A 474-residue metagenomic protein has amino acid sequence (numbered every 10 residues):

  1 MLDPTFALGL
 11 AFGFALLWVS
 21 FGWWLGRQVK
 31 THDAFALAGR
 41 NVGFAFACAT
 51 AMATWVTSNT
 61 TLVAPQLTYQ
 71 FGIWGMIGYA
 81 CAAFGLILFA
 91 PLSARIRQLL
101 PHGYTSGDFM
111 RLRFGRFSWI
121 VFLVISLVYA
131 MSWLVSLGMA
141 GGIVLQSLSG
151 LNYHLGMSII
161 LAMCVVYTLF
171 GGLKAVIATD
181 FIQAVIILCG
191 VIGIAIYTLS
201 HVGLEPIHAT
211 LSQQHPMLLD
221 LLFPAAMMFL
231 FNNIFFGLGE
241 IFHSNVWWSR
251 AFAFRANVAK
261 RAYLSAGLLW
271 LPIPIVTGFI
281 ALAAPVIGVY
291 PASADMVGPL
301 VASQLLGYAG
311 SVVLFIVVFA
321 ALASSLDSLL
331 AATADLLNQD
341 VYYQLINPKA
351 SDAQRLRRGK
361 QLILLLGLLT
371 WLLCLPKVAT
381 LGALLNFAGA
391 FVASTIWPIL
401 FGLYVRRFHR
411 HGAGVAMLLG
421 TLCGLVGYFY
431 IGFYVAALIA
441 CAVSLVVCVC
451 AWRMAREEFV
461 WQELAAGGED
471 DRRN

Functional and structural regions predicted by a protein language model:
M1-N474: Membrane-embedded helix-loop-helix hairpins and adjacent transmembrane boundary segments in multi-pass transporters
